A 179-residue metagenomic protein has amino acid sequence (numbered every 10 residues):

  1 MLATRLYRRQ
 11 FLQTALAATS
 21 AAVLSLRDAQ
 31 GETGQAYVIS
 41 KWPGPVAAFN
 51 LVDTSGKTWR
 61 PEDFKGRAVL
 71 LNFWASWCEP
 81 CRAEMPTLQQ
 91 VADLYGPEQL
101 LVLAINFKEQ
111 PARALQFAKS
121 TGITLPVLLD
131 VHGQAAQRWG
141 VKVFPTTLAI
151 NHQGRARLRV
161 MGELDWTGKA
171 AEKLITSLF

Functional and structural regions predicted by a protein language model:
L2-T19: N-terminal secretory signal peptides and thylakoid transit peptides that target proteins across membranes
E32-P61: N-terminal "domain-start" segment that seeds a small globular fold
E62-C78: Short active-site neighborhood of thiol/selenol oxidoreductases, capturing the structured segment around
F73-Q90: Conserved redox-active cysteine motifs that mediate thiol-disulfide chemistry, especially di-cysteine Cys-X(1-2)-Cys
M85-A104: Conserved helix-turn-beta segment immediately C-terminal to the redox Cys motif in thioredoxin-like folds
L103, L115-Q153: Short, internal strand/loop/helix patches that form the active-site neighborhood or redox-interaction surface
F107: Active-site loop/turn elements of alpha/beta-hydrolase fold enzymes, especially the short glycine-/histidine-rich
H152-F179: Thiol-/selenol-based redox modules, centered on thioredoxin-like and closely related oxidoreductase domains
